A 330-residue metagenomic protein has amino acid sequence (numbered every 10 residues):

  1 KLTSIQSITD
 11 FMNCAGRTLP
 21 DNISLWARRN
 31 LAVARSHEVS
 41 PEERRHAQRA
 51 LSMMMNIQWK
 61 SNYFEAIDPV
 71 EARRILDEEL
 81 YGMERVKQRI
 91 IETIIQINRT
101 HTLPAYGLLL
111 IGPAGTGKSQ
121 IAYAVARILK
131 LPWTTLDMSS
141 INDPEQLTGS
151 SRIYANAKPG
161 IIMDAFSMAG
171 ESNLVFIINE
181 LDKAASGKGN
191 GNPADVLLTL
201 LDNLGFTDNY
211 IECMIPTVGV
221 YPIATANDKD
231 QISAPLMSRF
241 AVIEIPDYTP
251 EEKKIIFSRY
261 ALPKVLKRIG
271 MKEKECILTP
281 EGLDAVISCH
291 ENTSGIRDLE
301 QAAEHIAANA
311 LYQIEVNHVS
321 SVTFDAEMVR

Functional and structural regions predicted by a protein language model:
K1-A34, P41-E42: Charged, amphipathic alpha-helical segments characteristic of ABC-type P-loop ATPases involved in chromosome
G16-L25, S61-N62, G170, D228-S238 (+2 more regions): Conserved C-terminal "switch" segment of AAA+ ATPases
L25-Y63, I67-I111, I162: Pre-Walker A (pre-P-loop) alpha-helix and adjacent loop at the N terminus of AAA/AAA+ ATPase modules, a conserved
L103-Y106, L129, T148, A169-L174 (+3 more regions): Short loop/turn elements that form and flank the Walker-type P-loop nucleotide-binding site in RecA-like NTPase cores
P104-M138, S167, A234: Walker A/P-loop
I128-K158, A165, E252: AAA+/P-loop NTPase substrate/partner-engagement loops
A169-I177, D208-A226, K274-L278, T323-E327: AAA+/SF3 P-loop NTPase mechanochemical coupling elements
I178-P216: Conserved catalytic/switch belt of AAA+ P-loop NTPases
